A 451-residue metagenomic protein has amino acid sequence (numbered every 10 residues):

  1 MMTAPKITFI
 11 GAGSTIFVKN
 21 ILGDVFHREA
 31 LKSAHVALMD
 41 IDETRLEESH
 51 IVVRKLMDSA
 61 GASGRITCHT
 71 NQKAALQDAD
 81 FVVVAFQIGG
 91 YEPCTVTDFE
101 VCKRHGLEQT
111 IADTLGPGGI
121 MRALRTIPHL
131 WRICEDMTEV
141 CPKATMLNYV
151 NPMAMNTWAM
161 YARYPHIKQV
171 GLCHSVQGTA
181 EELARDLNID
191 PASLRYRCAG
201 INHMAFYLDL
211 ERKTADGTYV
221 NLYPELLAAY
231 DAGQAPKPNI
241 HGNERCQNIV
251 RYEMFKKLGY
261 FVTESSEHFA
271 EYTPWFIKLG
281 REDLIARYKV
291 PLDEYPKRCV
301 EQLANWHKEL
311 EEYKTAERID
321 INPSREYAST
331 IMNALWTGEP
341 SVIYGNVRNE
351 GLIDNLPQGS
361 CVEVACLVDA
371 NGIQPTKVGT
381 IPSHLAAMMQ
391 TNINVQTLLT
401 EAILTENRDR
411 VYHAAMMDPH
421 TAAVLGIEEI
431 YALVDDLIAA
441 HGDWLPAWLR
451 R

Functional and structural regions predicted by a protein language model:
I7-K32: N-terminal Rossmann-like dinucleotide-binding module
E29-L31, L56-S63, Y164-P165, L187-I189: Short helix-capping segments at alpha-helix termini
A30-R54: NAD(P)-binding Rossmann-fold cofactor-contacting core
R65-D78: Short acidic low-complexity segments
Q77, V83-V84, N148-Y149: Redox-cofactor binding/interface segments in oxidoreductases and associated redox assembly factors
E92-R163: Rossmann-fold NAD(P)-binding glycine/threonine-rich loop
R132-T214: Internal, well-ordered domain-core segments that constitute the primary functional module of diverse proteins
N188-R451: Long, compositionally biased stretches enriched for glycine and/or charged residues
